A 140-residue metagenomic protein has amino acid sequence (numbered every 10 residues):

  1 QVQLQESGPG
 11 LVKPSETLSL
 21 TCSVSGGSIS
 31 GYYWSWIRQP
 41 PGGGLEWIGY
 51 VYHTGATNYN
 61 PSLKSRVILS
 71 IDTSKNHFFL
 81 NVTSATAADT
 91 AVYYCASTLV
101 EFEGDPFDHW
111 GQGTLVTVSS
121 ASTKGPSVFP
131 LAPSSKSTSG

Functional and structural regions predicted by a protein language model:
Q1-G140: Terminal anchoring/processing modules of extracellular glycoproteins
